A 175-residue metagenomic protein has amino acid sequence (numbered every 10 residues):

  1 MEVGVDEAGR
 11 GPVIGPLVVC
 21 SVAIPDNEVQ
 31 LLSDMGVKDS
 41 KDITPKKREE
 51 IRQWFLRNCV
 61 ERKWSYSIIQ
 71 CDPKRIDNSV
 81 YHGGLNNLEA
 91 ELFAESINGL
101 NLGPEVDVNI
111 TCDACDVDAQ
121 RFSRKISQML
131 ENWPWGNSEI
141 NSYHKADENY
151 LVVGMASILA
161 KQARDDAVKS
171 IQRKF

Functional and structural regions predicted by a protein language model:
M1-V3, E7-F175: Acidic (Asp/Glu) carboxylate-rich active-site/surface patches
